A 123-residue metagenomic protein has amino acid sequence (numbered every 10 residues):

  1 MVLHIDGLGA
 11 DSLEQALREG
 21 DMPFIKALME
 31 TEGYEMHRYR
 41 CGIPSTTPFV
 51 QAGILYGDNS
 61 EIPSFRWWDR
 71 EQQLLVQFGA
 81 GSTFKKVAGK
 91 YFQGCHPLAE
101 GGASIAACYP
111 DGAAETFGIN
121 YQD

Functional and structural regions predicted by a protein language model:
M1-Y34: Active-site-proximal N-terminal segment of extracellular/periplasmic enzymes that hydrolyze or transfer
V2, M36, I105-A107: Conserved beta-strand scaffold positions in the cores of enzyme catalytic domains, especially in NTP/NDP-utilizing
G7-A10, P44-S45, A113-E115: Short, solvent-exposed loop/turn segments at secondary-structure junctions
S12-A16, P48-A52, I119-N120: A short acidic (Asp/Glu
L13-L17, R38-G42, H96, E100: Conserved aromatic-histidine-acidic binding/catalytic patches
G20-P23, S45-V50, Y56, S60 (+1 more regions): Generic alpha-helix structural propensity
E35-Q51: Short, solvent-exposed turn/loop segments enriched in Gly/Ser/Thr/Pro and often Arg
L55-D123: His/Asp/Glu-rich, glycine-adjacent segments that coordinate divalent cations and/or stabilize oxyanion chemistry on
